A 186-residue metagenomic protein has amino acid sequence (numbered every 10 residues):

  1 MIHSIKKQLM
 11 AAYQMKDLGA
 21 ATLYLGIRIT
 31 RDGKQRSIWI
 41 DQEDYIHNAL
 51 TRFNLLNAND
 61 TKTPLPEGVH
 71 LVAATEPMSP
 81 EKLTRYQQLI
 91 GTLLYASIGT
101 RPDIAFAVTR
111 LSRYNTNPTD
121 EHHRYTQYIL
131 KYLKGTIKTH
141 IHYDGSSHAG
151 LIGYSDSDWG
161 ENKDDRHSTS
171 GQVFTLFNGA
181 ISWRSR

Functional and structural regions predicted by a protein language model:
M1-R186: Long, low-complexity, charge-biased intrinsically disordered regions
